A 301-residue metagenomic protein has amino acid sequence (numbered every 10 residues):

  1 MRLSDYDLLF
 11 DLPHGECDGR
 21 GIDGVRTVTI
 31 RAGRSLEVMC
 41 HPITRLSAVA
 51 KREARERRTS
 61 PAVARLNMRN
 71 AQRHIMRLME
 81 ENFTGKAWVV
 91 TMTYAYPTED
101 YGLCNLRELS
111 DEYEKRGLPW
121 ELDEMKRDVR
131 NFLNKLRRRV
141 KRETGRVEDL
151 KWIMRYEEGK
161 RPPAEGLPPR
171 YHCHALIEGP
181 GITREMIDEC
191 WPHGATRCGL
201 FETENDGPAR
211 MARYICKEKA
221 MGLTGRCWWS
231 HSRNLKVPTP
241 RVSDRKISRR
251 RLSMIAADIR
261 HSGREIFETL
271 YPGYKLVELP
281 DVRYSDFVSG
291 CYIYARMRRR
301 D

Functional and structural regions predicted by a protein language model:
M1-P169, G179-D301: Right-hand nucleic-acid polymerase module
H172: A short acidic, Gly/Pro-enriched loop at the edge of an enzyme's catalytic core that lines a small-molecule cofactor
A175-L176: Long, low-complexity, serine/threonine/proline-rich intrinsically disordered regulatory regions in eukaryotic signaling
